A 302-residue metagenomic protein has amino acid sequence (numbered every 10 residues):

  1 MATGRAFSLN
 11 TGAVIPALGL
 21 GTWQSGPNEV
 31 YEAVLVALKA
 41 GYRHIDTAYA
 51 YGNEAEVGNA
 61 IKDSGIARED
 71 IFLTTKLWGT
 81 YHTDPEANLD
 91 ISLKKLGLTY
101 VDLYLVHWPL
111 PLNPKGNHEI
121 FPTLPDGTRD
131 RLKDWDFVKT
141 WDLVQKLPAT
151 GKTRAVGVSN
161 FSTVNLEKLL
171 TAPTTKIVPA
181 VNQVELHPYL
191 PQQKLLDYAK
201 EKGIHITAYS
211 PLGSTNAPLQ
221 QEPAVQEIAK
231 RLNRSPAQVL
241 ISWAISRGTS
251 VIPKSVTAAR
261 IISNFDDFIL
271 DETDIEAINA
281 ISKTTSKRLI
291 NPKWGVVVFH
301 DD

Functional and structural regions predicted by a protein language model:
M1-I71, E86, L143-K146, L212-T215: N-terminal binding-site loop/beta-alpha segment at the start of enzyme catalytic domains that lines or forms
T3, L110-D302: Beta/alpha (TIM)-barrel catalytic core signal, keyed to glycine-rich beta->alpha loops juxtaposed to Asp/Glu that bind
L9-N10, G58-R68, L93-L98, L170-T174 (+1 more regions): Acidic (Asp/Glu)-rich catalytic clusters
P16-E29, K76-D84, G127-W135: Active-site mouth loops of central-metabolism enzymes
P16-G21, I45, I71-T75, V101-V106 (+4 more regions): Hydrophobic faces of well-ordered beta-strands that scaffold small-molecule active sites in alpha/beta enzyme cores
S25-L38, Y81-L96, F137-T140, V164-E167 (+1 more regions): Short, acidic/polar
F72-P85, L105-P111: Structural motif corresponding to the early beta-alpha repeats
A87-V106, K146-P148: CE4/NodB-like, metal-dependent polysaccharide N-deacetylase domain that modifies extracellular/periplasmic N-acetylated
